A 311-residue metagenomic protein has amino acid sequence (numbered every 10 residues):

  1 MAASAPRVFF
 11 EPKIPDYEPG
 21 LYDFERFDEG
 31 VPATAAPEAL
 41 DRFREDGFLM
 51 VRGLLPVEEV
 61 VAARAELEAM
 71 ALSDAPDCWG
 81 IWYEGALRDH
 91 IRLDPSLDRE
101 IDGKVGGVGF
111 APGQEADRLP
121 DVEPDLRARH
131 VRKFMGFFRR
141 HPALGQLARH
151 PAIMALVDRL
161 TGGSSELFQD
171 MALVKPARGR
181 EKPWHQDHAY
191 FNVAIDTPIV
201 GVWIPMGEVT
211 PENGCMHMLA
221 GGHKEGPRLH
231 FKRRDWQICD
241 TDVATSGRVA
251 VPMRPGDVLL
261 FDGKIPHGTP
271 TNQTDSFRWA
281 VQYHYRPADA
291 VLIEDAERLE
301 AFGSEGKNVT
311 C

Functional and structural regions predicted by a protein language model:
A2-E45, R52-W184, G306: Non-heme Fe(II)-dependent double-stranded beta-helix
A2-G30, S73, D77, L93-G106 (+5 more regions): Non-heme Fe(II)/2-oxoglutarate
L49-V51, V202-I204, L259-F261: Short hydrophobic-aromatic micro-motifs
V57, Y190, H267: Glycine-rich nucleotide phosphate-binding loop and flanking beta-alpha elements of Rossmann-like dinucleotide-binding
R140, F168-Q169, P198, E212-G214 (+1 more regions): Residues that flank catalytic or metal-binding motifs in active/ligand-binding sites
H141-Q146, V243-V249, G268-P270: Active-site rim elements
M154-D158, R180-A250, A290-L299: Catalytic core of non-heme Fe(II) oxygenases with the double-stranded beta-helix
Q169-A172, V202-I204, V281-Y285: A structural signal for short, well-ordered beta-strand segments
